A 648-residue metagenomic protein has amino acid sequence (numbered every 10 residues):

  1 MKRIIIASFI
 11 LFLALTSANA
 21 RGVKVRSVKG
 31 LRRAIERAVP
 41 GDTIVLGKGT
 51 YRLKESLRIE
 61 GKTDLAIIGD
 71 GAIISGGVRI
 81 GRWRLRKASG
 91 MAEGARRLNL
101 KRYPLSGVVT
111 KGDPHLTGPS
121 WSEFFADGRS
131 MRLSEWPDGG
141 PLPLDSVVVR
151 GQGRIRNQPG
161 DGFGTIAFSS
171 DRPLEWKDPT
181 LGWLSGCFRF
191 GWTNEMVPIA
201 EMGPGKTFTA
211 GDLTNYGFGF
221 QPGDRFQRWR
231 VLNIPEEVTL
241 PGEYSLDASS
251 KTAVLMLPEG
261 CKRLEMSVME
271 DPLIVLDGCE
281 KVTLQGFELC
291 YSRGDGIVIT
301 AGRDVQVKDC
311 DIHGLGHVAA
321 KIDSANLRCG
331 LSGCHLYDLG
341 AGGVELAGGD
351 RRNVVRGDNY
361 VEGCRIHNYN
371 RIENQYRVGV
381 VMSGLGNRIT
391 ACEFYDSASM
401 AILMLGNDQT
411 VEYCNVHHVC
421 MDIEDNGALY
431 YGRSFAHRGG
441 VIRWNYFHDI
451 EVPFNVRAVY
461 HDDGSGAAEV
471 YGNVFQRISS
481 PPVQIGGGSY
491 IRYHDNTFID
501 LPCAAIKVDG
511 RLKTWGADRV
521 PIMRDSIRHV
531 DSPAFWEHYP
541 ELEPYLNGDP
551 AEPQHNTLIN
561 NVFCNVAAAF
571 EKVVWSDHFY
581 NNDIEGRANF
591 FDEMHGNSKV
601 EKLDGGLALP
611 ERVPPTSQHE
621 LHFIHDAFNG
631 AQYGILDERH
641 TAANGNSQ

Functional and structural regions predicted by a protein language model:
M1-I4: Positively charged n-region of N-terminal signal peptides that target proteins for export
I6-A18: Hydrophobic h-region of N-terminal signal peptides that target proteins for export in Gram-negative bacteria
K24-R26, R32-R33, R37-T300, Q306 (+5 more regions): Extracellular polysaccharide-degrading/modifying enzymes targeting complex plant/algal/animal polysaccharides
R37-P40, H313, Y337: Charged, alpha-helical scaffolding/interaction elements associated with membrane systems
R52-K54, G61, L331, T410 (+2 more regions): Acidic, glycine-rich calcium-binding repeat modules characteristic of RTX/beta-roll and related beta-solenoid repeat
D295-V298, G316-L327, Y337-R612, A642-N644: Glycine- and acidic/polar-rich repeat regions and solenoidal domains
V305-D311, A468: Surface-exposed extracellular loop regions of Gram-negative outer-membrane beta-barrel proteins
